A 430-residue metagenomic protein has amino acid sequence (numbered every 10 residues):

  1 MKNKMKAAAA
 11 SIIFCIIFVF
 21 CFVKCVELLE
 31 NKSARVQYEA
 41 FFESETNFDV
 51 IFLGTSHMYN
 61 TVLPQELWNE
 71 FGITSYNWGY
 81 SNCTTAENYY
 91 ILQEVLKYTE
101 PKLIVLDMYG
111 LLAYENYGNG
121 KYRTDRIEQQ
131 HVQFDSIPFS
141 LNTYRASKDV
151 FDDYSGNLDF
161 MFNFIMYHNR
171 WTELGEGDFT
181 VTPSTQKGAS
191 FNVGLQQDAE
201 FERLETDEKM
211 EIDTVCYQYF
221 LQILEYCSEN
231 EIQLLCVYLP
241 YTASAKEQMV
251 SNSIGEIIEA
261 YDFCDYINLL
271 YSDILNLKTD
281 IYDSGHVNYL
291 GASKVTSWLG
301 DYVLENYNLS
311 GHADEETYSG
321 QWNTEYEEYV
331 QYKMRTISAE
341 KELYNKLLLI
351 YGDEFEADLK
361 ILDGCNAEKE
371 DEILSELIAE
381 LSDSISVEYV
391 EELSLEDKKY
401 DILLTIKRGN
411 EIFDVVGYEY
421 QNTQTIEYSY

Functional and structural regions predicted by a protein language model:
K6-V26: Hydrophobic membrane-insertion alpha-helices, especially the h-region of bacterial N-terminal signal peptides
E27-N47: Alpha-helical transmembrane signal-anchor/signal-peptide segments
N47-D49, G72-T74, E100-L103, S228-L235 (+2 more regions): Loop/turn elements at helix/coil->beta-strand transitions in domains of secreted/extracellular proteins
L53, H57-N142: Membrane-embedded segments
K121-E229, H312-K333: Secreted/periplasmic serine-hydrolase-like ester/acetyl group-modifying domain
S190-I257, Y261, Y266-I274: Flexible, glycine-rich surface segments
M249-Y326, V330: C-terminal regions of proteins
Q331-Y430: Short acidic-hydrophobic catalytic motif
